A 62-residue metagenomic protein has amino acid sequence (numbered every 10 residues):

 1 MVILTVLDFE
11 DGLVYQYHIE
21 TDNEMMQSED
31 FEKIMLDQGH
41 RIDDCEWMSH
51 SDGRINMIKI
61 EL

Functional and structural regions predicted by a protein language model:
M1-D30, D44, R54: N-terminal acidic leader/helix
K33-L62: Short, mixed-charge low-complexity intrinsically disordered segments
